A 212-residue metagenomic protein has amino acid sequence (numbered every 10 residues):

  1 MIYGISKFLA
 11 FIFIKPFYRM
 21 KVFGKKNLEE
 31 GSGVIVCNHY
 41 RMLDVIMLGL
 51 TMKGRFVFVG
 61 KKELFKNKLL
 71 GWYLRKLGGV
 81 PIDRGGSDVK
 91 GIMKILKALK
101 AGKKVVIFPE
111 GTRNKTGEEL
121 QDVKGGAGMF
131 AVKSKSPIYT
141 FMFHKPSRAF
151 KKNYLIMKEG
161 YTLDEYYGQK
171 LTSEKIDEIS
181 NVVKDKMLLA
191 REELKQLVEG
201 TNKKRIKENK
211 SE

Functional and structural regions predicted by a protein language model:
M1, I5, L9, D44-M47 (+4 more regions): Hydrophobic alpha-helical segments typical of transmembrane helices and their membrane-interface/capping positions
M1-V34, L43-I46, M52, K76-G78 (+2 more regions): Membrane-anchoring hydrophobic helices of lipid-metabolizing enzymes
I5, S87, K175, I179: Soluble or luminal CAZymes and related metallo-dependent hydrolases
K15, E29-G86, K94: Catalytic core of membrane glycerolipid acyltransferases/transacylases, capturing the structured, soluble-facing
N27, Y73-L74, A98, F130: Structural alpha-helical scaffold elements that stabilize or flank donor/cofactor-binding regions in carbohydrate
G85-D88, L120: A conditional alpha-helix N-cap/helix-loop micro-motif detector
I92-E212: Non-catalytic C-terminal accessory region of glycerolipid acyltransferases and related lyso-lipid remodeling enzymes
